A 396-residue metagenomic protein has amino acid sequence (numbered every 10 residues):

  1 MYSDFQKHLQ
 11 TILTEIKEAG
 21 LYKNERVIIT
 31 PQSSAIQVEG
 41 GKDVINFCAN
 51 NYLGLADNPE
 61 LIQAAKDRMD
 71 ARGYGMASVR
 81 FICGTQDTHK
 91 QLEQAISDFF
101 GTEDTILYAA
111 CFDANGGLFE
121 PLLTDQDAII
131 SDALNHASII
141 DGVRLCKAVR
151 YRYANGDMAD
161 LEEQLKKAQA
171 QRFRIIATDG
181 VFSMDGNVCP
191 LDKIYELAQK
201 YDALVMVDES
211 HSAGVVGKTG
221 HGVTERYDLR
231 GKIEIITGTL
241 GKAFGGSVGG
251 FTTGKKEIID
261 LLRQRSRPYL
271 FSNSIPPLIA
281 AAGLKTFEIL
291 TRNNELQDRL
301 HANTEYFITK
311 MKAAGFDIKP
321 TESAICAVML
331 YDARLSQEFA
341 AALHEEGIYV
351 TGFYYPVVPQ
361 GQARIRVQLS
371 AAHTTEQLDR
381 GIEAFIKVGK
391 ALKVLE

Functional and structural regions predicted by a protein language model:
Q10-T11, E15-R72, A203: N-terminal "arm"/small-domain region of PLP-dependent enzymes with the aminotransferase-like
N51, Y151, N155-V207: Active-site phosphate-binding strand-loop segment of PLP-dependent enzymes
P59, Q63, D67, A71 (+4 more regions): PLP-dependent enzyme catalytic core of the Aspartate aminotransferase-like
V79-T85, E93-G117: Short loop-beta-helix segment that forms the pyridoxal 5′-phosphate
L118-A137: Conserved PLP-anchoring active-site segment centered on the Schiff-base-forming lysine
T219, E225-L261: Active-site PLP attachment segment
F244-M311, F316-K319: PLP-dependent aminotransferase class I/II
N293, D298-F307, K312-G347, V357 (+2 more regions): Conserved PLP-binding catalytic core of the aspartate aminotransferase-like
